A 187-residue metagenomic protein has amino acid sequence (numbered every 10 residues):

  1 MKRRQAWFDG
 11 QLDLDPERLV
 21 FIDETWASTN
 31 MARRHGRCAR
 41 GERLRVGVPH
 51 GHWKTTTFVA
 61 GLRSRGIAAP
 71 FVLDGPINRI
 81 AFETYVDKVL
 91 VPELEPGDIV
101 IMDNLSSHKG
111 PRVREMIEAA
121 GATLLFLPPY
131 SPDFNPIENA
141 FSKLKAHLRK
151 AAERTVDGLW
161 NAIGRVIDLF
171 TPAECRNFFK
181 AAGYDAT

Functional and structural regions predicted by a protein language model:
M1-T187: Short functional hotspots at interaction and active-site rims
